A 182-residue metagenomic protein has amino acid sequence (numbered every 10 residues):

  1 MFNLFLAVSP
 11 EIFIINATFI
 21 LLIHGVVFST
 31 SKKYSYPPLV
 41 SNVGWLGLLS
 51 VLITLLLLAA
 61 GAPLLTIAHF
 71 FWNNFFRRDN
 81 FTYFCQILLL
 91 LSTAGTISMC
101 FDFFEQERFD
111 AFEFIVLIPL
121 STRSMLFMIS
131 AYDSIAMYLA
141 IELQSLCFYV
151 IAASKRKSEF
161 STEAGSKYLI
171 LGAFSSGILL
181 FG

Functional and structural regions predicted by a protein language model:
M1-G182: Alpha-helical transmembrane segments of multi-pass membrane proteins predominantly involved in bioenergetics
